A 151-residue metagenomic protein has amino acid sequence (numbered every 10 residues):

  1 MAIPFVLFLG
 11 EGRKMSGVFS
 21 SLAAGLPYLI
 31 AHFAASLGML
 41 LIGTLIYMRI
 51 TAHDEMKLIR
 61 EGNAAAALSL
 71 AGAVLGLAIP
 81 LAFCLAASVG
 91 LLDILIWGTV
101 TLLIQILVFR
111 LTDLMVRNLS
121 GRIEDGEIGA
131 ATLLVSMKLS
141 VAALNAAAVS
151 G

Functional and structural regions predicted by a protein language model:
A2-G25: Short, strongly hydrophobic alpha-helical membrane anchors
A24-M39, G90-L103: Alpha-helical transmembrane segments
T44-L58, F109-R122: C-terminal ends of transmembrane helices
L58-A71: Loop-to-helix transition at the N-terminal end of transmembrane alpha-helices
A73-C84, S136-G151: Hydrophobic alpha-helical transmembrane segments in multi-pass integral membrane proteins
F83-L91, L114-M115, G151: Transmembrane alpha-helix boundary signature
L102-L111, V135-L144: Mid-bilayer segments of alpha-helical transmembrane spans in multi-pass integral membrane proteins that mediate
N118-K138: Interfacial loop-to-transmembrane junctions
